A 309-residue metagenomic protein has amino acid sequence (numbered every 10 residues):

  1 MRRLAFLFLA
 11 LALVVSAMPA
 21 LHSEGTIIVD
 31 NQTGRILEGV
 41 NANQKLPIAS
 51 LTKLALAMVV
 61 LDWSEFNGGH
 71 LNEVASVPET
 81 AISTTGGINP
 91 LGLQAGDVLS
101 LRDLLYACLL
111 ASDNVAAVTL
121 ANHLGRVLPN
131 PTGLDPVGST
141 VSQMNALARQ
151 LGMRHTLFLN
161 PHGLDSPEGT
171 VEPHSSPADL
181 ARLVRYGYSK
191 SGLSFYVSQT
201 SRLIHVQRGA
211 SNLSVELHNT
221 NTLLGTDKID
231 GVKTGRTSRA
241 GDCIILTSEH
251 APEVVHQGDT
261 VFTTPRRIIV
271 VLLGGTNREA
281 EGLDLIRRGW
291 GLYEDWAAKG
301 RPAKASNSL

Functional and structural regions predicted by a protein language model:
A5-V14: Bacterial N-terminal signal peptides
L13, P47, L272-G275: A general, composition-driven signal for non-globular sequence regions
A17-A178: Active-site-adjacent loops and short helices of periplasmic peptidoglycan-processing enzymes
A20-G25, L101, N122-L309: Penicillin-recognizing serine hydrolase domain
